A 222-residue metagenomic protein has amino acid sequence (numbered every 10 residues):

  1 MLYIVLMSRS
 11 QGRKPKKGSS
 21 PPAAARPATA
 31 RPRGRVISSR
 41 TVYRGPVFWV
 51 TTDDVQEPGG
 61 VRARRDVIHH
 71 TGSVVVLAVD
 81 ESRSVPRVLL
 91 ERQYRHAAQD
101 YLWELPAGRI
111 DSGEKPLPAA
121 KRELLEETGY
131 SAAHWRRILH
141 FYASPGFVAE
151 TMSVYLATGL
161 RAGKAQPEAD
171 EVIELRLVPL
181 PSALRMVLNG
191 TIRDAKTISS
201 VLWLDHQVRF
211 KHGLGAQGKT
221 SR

Functional and structural regions predicted by a protein language model:
Y3-I4: Short, positively charged and aromatic/hydrophobic N-terminal segments
R13-S20, R26, R31-R33, R65-I68 (+4 more regions): Conserved Nudix-box catalytic region and its N-terminal flanking loop in Nudix hydrolases and closely related
S38-L77, R83: Acidic, metal-coordinating catalytic segment for phosphate/diphosphate chemistry, firing primarily on the Nudix
T41-G45, H96, F141-T151, R209: Acidic pyrophosphate-coordinating catalytic loop
V47-D54, L77, L90, V154-L156 (+1 more regions): Conserved hydrophobic/aromatic beta-strand scaffold that supports enzyme active sites
E57, L77-A78, A98-W103: Active-site rim/adjacent substrate-binding subdomains
A63, S73-V75, R109-A195, G215: Unchanged
R185-R222: Long hydrophobic alpha-helical segments typical of transmembrane helices together with their membrane-interfacial
